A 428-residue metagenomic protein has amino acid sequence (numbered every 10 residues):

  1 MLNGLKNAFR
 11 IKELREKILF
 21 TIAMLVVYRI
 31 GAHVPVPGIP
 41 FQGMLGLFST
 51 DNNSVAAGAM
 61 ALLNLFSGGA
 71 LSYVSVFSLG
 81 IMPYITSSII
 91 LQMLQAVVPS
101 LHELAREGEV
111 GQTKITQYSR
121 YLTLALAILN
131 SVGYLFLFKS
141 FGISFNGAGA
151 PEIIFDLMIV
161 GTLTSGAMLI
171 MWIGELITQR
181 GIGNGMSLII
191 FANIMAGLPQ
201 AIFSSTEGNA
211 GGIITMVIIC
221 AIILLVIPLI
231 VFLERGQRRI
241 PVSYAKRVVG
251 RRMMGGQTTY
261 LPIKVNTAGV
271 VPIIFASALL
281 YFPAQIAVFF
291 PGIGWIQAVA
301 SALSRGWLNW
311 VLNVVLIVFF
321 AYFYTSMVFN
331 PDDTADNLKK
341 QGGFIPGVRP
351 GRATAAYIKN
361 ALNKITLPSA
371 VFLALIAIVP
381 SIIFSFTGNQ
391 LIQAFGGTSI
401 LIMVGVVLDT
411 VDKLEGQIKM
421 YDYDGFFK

Functional and structural regions predicted by a protein language model:
M1-A105, V110-K428: N-terminal cationic and glycine-rich segments that engage phosphates or anionic surfaces
